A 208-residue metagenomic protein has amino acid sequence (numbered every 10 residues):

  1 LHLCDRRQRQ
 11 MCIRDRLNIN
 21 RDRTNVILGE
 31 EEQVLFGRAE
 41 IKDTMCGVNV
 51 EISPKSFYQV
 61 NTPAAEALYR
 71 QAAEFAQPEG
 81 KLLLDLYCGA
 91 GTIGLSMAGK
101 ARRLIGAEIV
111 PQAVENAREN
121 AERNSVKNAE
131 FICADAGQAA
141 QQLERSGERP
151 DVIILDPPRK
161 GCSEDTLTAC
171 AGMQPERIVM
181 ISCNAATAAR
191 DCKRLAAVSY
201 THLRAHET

Functional and structural regions predicted by a protein language model:
L1-R9, I13, H202-E207: Single conserved hydrophobic/aromatic residue that forms the stacking wall/gate of nucleotide- or nucleobase-binding
R14-R204: Rossmann-like S-adenosyl-L-methionine
